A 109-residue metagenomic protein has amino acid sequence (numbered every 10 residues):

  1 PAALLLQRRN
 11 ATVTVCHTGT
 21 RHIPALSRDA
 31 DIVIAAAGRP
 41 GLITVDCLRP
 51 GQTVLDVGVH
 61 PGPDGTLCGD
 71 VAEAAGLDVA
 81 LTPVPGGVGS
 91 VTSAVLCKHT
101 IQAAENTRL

Functional and structural regions predicted by a protein language model:
P1-T53, T66-D78: Glycine-rich phosphate/diphosphate-binding loop of Rossmann-like nucleotide-binding domains
P50, L55-L109: Rossmann-fold NAD(P)-binding glycine/threonine-rich loop
